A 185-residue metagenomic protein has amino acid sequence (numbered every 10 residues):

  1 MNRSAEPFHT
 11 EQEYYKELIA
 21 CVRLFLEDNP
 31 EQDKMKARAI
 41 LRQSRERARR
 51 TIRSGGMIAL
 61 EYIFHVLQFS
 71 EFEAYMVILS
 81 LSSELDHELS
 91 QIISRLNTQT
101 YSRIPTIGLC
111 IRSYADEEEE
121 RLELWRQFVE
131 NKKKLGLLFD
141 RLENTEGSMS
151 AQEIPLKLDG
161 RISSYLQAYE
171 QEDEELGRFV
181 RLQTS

Functional and structural regions predicted by a protein language model:
M1-S185: Intrinsically disordered, low-complexity N-terminal extensions of AAA+/P-loop NTPases that precede the structured
